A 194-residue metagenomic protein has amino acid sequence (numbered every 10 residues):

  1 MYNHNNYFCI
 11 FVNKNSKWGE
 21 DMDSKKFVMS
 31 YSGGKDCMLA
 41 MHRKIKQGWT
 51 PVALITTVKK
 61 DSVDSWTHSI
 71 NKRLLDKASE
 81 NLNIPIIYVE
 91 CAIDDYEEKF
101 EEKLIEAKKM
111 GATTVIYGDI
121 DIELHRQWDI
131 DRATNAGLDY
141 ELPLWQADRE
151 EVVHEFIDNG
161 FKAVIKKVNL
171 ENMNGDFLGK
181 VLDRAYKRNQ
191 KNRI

Functional and structural regions predicted by a protein language model:
N6, N13, W18-I194: Nucleotide-activated chemistry modules centered on ATP-dependent adenylation/adenylyltransferase
